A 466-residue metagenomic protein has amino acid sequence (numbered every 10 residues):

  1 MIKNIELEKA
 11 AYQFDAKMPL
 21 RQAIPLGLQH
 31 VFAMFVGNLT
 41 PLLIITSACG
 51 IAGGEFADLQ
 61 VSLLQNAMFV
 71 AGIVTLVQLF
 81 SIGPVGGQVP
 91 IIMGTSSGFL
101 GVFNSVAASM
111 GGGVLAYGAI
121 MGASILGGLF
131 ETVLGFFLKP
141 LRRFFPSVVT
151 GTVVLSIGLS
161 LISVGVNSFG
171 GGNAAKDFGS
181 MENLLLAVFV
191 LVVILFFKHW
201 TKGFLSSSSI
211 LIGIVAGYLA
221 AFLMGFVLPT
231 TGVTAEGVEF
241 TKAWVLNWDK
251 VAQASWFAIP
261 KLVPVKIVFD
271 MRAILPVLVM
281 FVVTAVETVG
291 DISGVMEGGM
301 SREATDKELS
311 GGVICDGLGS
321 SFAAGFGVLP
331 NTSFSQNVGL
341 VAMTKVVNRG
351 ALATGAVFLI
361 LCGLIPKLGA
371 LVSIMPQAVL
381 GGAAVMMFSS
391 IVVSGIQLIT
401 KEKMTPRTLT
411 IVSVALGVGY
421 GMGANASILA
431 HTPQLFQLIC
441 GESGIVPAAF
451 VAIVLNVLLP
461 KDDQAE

Functional and structural regions predicted by a protein language model:
I2-R21, I44-G54, D58, V85 (+3 more regions): Transmembrane alpha-helical segments and their short flanking loops that form helix-hairpins/helix-helix interfaces
L20, T46-G86, L275-R349: Membrane-embedded helical hairpins/re-entrant loop segments and their flanking transmembrane helices within multi-pass
A23-A187, K367-L368, I374, A378 (+3 more regions): Early transmembrane hairpin of solute transport permeases
L26-M34, L39, V70-L79, G101-V106 (+10 more regions): Hydrophobic core segments of alpha-helical transmembrane domains in multi-pass membrane transport and ion-translocation
D58-S62, F178-E182, V192-I259, P264-G290 (+2 more regions): Flexible hinge motifs at transmembrane-helix junctions and intramembrane kinks/re-entrant loops in multi-pass membrane
L79-I91, K139-F144, K198-S209, T344-R349 (+1 more regions): Membrane-helix interface "capping/anchor" motifs
E182-L185, I267-A273, E303-G312, V346-G350 (+2 more regions): Membrane-interfacial loop-to-helix junctions in multi-pass transporters
